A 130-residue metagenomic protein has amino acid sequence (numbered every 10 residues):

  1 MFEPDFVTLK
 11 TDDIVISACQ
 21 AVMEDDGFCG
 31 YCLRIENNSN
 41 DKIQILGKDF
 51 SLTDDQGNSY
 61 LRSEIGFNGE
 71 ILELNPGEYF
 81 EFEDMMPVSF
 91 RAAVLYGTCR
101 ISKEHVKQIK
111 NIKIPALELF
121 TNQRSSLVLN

Functional and structural regions predicted by a protein language model:
M1-G27, L127: Low-complexity, acidic Ser/Thr/Pro/Gly-rich terminal tails and inter-domain linkers that flank the onset of structured
F2-P4, M86-N130: Terminal connector regions
G27-C32, Y96: Short, solvent-exposed loop/turn segments enriched in Ser/Thr/Gly
R34-S39: Asparagine-centered strand-capping/turn motif at beta-strand->loop junctions
K42-Y60, I101: Short acidic, flexible loop segments centered on an aromatic residue
L52, E64, E73, I112-T121: Beta-rich interaction modules in large eukaryotic scaffold/regulatory proteins
Y60-A92: Intrinsically disordered, low-complexity Pro/Gly/Ser/Thr-rich segments with frequent PxxP/GP/PP motifs and embedded
